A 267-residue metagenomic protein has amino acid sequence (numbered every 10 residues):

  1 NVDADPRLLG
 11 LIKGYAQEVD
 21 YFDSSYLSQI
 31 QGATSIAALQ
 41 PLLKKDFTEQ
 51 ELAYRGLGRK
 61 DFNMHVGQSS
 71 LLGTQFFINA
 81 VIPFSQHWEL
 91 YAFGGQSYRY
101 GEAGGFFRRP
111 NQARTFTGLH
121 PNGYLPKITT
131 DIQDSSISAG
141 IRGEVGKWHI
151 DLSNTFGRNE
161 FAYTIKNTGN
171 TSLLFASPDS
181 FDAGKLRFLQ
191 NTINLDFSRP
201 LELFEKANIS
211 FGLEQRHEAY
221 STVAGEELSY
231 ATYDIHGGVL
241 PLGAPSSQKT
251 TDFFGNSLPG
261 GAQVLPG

Functional and structural regions predicted by a protein language model:
N1-G105, T117-N122, P126-G140, E144: Transmembrane beta-barrel wall of Gram-negative outer-membrane proteins
N79-G101, L125-G267: Face-selective signature of the C-terminal outer-membrane beta-barrel domain
